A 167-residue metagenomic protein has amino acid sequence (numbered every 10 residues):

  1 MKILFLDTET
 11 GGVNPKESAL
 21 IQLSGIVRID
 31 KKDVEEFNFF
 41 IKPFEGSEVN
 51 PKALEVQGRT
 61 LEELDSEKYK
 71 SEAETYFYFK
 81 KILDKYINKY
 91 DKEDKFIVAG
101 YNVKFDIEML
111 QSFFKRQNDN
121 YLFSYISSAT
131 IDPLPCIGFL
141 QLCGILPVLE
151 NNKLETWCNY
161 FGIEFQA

Functional and structural regions predicted by a protein language model:
M1-Q111, E155-N159, E164: Conserved non-catalytic scaffold segment of RNase H-like nuclease domains
R59-T60, N120-L122, L146, E164: Short coil/loop linkers at secondary-structure junctions
K95-F96, S124-I131, Q166-A167: Short, surface-exposed recognition loops or helix-turn segments adjacent to catalytic cores
F105-A129: Substrate-recognition/cap helix-loop segment adjacent to the acidic, metal-dependent catalytic center of Asp-based
M109, D119, G138-Q141, F165: RecB-family 4Fe-4S metal-dependent nuclease core
F113-Q117, F139-C143, Y160: Active-site catalytic microenvironments for nucleophilic, acid-base chemistry
T130-V148: Short alpha-helix plus adjacent loop in nuclease-associated cores
I145-N159: A structural motif
